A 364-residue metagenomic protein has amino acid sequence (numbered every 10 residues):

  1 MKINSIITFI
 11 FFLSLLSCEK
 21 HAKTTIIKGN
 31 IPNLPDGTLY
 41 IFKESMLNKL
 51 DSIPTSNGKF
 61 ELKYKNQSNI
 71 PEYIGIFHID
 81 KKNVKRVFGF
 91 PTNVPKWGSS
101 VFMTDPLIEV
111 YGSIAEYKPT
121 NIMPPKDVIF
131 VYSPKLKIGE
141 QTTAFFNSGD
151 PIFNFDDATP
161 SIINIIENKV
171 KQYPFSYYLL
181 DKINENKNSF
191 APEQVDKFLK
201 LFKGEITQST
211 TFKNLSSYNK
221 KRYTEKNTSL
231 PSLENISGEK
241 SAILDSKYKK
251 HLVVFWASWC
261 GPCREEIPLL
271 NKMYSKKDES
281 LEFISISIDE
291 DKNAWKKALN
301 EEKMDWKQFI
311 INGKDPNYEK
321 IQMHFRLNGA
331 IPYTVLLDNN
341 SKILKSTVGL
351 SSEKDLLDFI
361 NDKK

Functional and structural regions predicted by a protein language model:
M1-N30, K364: Bacterial Sec-dependent N-terminal signal peptides
C18-N164: A non-transmembrane, solvent-exposed segment enriched in polar/low-complexity residues
L47-N48, N227, G329-I331: Short, small/polar residue-rich loop motifs at catalytic or cofactor-binding pockets
P71-V84, F88-P91, F146-G149, N154-N227: N-terminal targeting signals for export/organelle localization
T211-I243, W306-I311, L356, D362: N-terminal "domain-start" segment that seeds a small globular fold
A242-R264, L270, E282: Short active-site neighborhood of thiol/selenol oxidoreductases, capturing the structured segment around
E265-K303, D315-M323: Structural microenvironment flanking redox-active thiols in thiol-disulfide oxidoreductases
M304, K314-N361: Thiol/disulfide oxidoreductase modules built on the thioredoxin-like
